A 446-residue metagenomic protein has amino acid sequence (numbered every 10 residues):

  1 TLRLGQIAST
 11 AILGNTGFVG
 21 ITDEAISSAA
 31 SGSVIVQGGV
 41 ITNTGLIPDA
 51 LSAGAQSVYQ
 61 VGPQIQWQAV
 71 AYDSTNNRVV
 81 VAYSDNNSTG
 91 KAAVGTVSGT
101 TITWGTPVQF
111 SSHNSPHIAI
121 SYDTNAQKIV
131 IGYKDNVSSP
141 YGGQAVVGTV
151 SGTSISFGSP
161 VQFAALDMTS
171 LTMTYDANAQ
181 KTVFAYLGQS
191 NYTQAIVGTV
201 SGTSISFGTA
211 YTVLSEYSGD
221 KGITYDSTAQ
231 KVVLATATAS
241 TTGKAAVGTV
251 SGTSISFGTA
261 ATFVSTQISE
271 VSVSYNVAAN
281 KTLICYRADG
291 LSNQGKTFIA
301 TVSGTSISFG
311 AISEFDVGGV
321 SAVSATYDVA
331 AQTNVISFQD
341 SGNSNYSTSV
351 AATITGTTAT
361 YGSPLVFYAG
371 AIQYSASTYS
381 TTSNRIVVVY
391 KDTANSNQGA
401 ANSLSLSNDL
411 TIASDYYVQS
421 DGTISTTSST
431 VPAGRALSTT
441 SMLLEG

Functional and structural regions predicted by a protein language model:
T1-S52, V58, S407-G446: Surface-exposed, low-hydrophobicity beta-strand/loop segments enriched in small/polar/acidic residues
D49-D409: Extracellular, repeat-based ectodomains that mediate carbohydrate processing or recognition
